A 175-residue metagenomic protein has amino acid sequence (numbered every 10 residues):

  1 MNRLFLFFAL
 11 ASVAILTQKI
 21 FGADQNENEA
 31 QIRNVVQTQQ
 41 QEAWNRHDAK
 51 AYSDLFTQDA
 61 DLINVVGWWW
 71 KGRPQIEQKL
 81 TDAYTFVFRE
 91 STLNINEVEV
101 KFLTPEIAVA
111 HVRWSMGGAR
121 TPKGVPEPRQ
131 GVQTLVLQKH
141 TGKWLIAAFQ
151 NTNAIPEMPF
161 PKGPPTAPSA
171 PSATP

Functional and structural regions predicted by a protein language model:
F5, Q18-Q58, F160-P175: Short, low-complexity N-terminal intrinsically disordered segments enriched in polar/charged residues
F7-I15: Bacterial N-terminal signal peptides
A23, T121-P126, P156-K162: A short acidic/glycine-rich loop-to-helix N-cap element
E29-V35, A49-E106, R113, V125-P128: A solvent-exposed, acidic/Ser-Thr-rich amphipathic alpha-helical stretch
V100-A108, L137-K143: A short, structured loop/turn motif at beta-sheet edges
V112-A119: Generic short beta-strand segments
Q130-F160: Short beta-strand edge/turn micro-motifs at domain boundaries
